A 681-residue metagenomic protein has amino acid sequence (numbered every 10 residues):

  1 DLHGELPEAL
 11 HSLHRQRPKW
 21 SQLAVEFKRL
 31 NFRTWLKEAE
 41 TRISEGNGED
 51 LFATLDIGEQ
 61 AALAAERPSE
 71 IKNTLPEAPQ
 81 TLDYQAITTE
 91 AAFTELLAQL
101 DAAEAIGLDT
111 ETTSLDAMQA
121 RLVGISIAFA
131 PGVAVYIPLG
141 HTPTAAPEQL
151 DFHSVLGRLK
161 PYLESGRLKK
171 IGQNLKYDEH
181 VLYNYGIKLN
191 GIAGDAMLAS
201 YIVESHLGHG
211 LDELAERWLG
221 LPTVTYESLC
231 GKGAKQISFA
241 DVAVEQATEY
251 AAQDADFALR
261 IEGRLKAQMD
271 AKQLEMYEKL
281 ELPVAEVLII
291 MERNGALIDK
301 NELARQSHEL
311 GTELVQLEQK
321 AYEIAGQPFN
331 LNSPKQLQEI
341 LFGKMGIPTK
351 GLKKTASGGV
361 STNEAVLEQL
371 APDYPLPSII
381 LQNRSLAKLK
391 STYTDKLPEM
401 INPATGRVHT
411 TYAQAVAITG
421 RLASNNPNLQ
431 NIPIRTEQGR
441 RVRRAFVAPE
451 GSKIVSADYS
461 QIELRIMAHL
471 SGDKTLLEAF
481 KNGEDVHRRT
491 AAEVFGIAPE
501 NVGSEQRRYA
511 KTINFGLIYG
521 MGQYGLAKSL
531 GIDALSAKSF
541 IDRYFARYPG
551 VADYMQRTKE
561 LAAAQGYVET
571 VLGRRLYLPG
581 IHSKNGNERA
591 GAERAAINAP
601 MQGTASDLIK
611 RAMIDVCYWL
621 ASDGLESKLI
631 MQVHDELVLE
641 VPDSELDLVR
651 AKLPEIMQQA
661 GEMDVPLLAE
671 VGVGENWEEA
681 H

Functional and structural regions predicted by a protein language model:
D1-A145, Q173, H206-H209, L214 (+9 more regions): Conserved "right-hand" nucleotidyltransferase catalytic core of DNA-directed polymerases
A130-K170: Nucleic-acid-processing active sites and adjacent nucleic-acid-binding tracks, predominantly divalent metal-dependent
F152, L163-Q173, L182-Y183, R443-M467 (+1 more regions): Conserved catalytic alpha/beta cores of large enzymes that bind or transform nucleotide phosphates and polynucleotides
Y183-A193, L207-E213, D473-L477: A short alpha->loop->secondary-structure connector
K188-E204, W218, G483-H487: Conserved beta-strand -> loop -> alpha-helix junction used to position metal-binding or nucleic-acid-contacting
I237-A240, R293, N402-T405, H409-T410 (+5 more regions): Conserved catalytic core of nucleic-acid polymerases
T312-Q319, E323-S378, A546-N598, E640 (+1 more regions): C-terminal polymerase-core module
N330-N332, K628-V633: Short beta-strand
